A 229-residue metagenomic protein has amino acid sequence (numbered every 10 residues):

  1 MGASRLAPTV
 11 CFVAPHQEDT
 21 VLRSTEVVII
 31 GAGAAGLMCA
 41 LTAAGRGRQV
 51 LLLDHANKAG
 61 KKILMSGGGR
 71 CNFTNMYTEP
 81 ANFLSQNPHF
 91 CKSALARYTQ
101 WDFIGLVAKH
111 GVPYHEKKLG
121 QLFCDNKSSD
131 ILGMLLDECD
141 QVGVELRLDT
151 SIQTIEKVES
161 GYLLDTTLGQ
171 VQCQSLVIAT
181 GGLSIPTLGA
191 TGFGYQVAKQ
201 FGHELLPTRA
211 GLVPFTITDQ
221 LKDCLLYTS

Functional and structural regions predicted by a protein language model:
A7-P8, A14: Short, low-complexity intrinsically disordered segments enriched in A/P/G/S/L with frequent Arg, especially at protein
V27-L51: N-terminal Rossmann-like FAD-binding beta1-loop-alpha1 element of flavoenzymes
I29, G33-A34, K58, G182-S184: Residue-level detector of alpha-helix initiation sites
I30, M65, I178-A179: Redox-cofactor binding/interface segments in oxidoreductases and associated redox assembly factors
G45-I63: Glycine-rich FAD pyrophosphate-binding loop
R70-H115: Glycine-rich active-site loop/strand segments that organize a redox cofactor
T99-S175: Feature captures the FAD/FMN-dependent oxidoreductase FAD-binding
V142-S229: Predominantly flavin-linked oxidoreductase catalytic cores and closely associated redox partners
